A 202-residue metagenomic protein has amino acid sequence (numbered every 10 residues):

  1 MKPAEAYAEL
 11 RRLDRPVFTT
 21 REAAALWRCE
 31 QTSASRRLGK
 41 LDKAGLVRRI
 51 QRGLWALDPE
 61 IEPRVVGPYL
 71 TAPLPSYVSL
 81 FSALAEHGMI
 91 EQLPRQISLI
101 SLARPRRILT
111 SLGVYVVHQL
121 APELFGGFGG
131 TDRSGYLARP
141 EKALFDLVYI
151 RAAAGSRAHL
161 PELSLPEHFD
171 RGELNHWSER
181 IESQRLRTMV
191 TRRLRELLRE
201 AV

Functional and structural regions predicted by a protein language model:
M1-P75, S111: Short beta-edge/loop segments at beta->alpha junctions of small alpha/beta modules that act as binding/recognition
L57-V202: Nucleic-acid-binding surface
